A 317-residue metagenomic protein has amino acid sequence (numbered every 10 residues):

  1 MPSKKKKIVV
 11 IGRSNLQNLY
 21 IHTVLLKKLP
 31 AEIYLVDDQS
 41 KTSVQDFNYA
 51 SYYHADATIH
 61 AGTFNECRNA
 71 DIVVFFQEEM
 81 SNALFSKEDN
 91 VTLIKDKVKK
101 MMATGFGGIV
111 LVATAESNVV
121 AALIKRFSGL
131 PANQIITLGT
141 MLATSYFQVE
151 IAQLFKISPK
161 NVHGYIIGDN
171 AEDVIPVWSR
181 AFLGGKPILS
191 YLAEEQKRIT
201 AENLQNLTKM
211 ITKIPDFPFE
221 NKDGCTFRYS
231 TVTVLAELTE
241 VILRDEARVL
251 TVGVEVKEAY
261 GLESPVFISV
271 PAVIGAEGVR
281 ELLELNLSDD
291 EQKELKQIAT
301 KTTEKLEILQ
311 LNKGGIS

Functional and structural regions predicted by a protein language model:
M1-V44: NAD(P)+-binding Rossmann beta1-loop-alpha1 motif at the extreme N-terminus of oxidoreductases
S3, E32-A70, I308-Q310: Conserved N-terminal Rossmann-fold NAD(P) cofactor-binding segment
H22-L26, Y49, R126, Q153: Short, well-ordered alpha-helices that flank and scaffold nucleotide-derived cofactor binding pockets
K28, R68, L130: Structured loop/turn residues at beta-strand edges in well-structured enzyme cores
Y53-G108: Rossmann-like NAD(P)-binding element
F85-E150: Rossmann-like NAD(P)(H) cofactor-binding subdomain of soluble oxidoreductases
S128-Q134, A143-S317: C-terminal substrate-binding/catalytic lobe of Rossmann-fold NAD(P)-dependent dehydrogenases
